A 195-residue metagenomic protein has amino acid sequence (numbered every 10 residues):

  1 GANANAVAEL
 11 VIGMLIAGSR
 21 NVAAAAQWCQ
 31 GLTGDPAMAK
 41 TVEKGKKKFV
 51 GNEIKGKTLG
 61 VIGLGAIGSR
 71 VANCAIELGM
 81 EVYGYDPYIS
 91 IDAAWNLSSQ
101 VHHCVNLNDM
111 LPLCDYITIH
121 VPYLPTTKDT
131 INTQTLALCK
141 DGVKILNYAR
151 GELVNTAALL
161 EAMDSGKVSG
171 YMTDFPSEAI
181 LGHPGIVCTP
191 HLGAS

Functional and structural regions predicted by a protein language model:
G1, D174, H191: Active-site glycine-centered loops adjacent to acidic/histidine catalytic or metal-binding residues that shape
A2-T58: Phosphate-binding beta-alpha-beta segment of Rossmann-like dinucleotide-binding domains, i.e., the NAD(P)
K48-K55, I76, A137, I180: Short, flexible hinge/linker loops that cap or flank conserved catalytic cores
L64-G65: Glycine-rich Rossmann-fold phosphate-binding loop(s) that bind the pyrophosphate of adenine dinucleotide cofactors
G68-S69: N-terminal Rossmann-fold NAD(P) dinucleotide-binding loop
A72, E77-E81: Residues at the starts of beta-strands that form the adenosine-phosphate
P87-I180: Rossmann-like adenosine-cofactor binding region
L181-S195: Adenosine-phosphate binding glycine-rich loop
